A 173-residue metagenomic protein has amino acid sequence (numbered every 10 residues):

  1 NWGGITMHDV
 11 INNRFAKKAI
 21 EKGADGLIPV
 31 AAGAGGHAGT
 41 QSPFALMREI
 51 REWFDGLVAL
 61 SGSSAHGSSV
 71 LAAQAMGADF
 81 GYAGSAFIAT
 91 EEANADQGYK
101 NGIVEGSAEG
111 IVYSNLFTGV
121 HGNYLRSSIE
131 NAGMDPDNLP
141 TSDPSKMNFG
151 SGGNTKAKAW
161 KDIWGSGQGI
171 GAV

Functional and structural regions predicted by a protein language model:
N1-L57: Active-site entrance/lid segments in N-terminal catalytic domains of soluble metabolic enzymes
E21, T40-A59, A65-V173: Conserved active-site-proximal phosphate/metal-binding subdomains
